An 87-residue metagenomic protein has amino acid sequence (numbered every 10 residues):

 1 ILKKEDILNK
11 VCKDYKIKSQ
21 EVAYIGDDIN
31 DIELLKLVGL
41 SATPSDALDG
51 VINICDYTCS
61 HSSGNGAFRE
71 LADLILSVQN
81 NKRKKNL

Functional and structural regions predicted by a protein language model:
I1-L2: Conserved beta-strand/loop elements of the cytosolic catalytic core of P-type E1-E2 ATPases, chiefly in the P-domain
E5-L87: Mg2+-dependent phosphoryl-transfer enzymes with acidic/Ser/Thr/Gly-rich catalytic loops
